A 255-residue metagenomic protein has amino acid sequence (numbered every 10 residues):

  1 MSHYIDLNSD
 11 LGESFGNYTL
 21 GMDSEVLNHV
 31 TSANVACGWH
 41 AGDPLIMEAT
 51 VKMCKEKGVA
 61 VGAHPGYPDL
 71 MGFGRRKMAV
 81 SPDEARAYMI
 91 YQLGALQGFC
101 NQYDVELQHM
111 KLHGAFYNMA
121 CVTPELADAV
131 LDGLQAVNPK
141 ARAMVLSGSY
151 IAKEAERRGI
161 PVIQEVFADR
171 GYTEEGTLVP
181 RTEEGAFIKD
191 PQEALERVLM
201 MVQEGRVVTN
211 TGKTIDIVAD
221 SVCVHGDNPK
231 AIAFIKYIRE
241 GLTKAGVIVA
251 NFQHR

Functional and structural regions predicted by a protein language model:
D10, H64, M110, V224: Conserved, mostly hydrophobic/aromatic
G16-M22, A41-M53, C121-D128, S147-R157: Active-site-adjacent beta->alpha loops and helix N-cap segments on the catalytic face of soluble alpha/beta enzymes
T19, D23, A33-H40, M71-R86 (+4 more regions): Glycine-rich tight-turn/loop motif centered on a GG-T
S24-N28, A49-G62, N101-D104: Acidic (Asp/Glu)-rich catalytic clusters
D69-H109: Glycine/small-residue-rich loop that forms an oxyanion/phosphate-binding "nest" at active or ligand-binding sites
C100-Q108, G205-D216, I248-R255: Flexible, glycine/charged-enriched surface loops at secondary-structure junctions
A141, A233-R255: C-terminal domain-boundary segment and adjacent tail
G148-R206: Active-site rim beta-loop-alpha module in soluble metabolic enzymes
